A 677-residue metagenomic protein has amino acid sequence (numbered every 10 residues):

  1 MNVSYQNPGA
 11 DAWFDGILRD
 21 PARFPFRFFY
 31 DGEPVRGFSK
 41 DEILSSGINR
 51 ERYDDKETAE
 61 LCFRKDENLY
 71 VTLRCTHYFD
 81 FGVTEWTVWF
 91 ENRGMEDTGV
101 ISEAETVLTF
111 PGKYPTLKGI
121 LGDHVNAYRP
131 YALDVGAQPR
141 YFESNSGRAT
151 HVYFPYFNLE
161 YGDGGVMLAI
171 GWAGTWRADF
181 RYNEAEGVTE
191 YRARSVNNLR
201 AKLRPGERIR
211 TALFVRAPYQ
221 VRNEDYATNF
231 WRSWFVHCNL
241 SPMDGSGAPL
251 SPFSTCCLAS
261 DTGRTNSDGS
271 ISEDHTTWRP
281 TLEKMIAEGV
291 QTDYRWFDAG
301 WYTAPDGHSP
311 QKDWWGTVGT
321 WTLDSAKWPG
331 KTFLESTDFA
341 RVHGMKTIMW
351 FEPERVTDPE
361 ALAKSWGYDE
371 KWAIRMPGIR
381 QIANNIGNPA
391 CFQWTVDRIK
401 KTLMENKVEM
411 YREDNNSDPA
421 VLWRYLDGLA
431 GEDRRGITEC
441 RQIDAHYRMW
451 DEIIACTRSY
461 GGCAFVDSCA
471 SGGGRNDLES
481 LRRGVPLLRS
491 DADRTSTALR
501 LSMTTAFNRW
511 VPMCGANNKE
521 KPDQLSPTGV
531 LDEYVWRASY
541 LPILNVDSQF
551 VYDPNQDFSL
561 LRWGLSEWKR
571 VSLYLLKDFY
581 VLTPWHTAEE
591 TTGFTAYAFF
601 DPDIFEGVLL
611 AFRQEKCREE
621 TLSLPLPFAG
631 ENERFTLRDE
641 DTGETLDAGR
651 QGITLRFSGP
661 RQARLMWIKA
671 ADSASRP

Functional and structural regions predicted by a protein language model:
M1-N183, G187, S195-L199, R634-L646: Polysaccharide-binding surfaces and accessory modules of carbohydrate-active proteins
Y30, R36, H446-A648, G652-D672: Active-site-proximal substrate-binding groove within the catalytic cores of carbohydrate-active enzymes
V88, G206, A340, D414 (+3 more regions): Conserved, mostly hydrophobic/aromatic
A201-Q220, R661-K669: Short Pro-Gly-centered flexible turn/kink motifs
P252-K400, N406-M410, D418-L422, D427-G428: Aromatic-lined carbohydrate-binding/catalytic grooves of carbohydrate-active enzymes
F333-A340, T438-Y460: Alpha-helix-loop-beta-strand connector modules within alpha/beta enzyme cores
E409-V421, S468-N476: Short acidic/histidine-rich active-site segments
